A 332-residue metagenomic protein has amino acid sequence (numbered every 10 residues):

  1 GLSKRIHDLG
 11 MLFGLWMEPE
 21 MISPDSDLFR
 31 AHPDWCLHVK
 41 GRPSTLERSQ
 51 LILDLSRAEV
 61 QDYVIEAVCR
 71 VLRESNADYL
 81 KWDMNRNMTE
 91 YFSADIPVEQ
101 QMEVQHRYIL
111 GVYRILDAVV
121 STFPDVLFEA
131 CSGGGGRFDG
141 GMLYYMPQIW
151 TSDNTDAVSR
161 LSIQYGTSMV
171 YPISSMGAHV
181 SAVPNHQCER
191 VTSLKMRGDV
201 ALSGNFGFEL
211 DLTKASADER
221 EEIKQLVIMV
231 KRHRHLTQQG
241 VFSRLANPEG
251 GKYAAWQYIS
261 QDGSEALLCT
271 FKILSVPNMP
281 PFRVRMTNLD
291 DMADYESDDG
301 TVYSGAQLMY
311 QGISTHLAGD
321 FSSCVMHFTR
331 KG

Functional and structural regions predicted by a protein language model:
I6, V64, D83, F128 (+3 more regions): Conserved, mostly hydrophobic/aromatic
L9-F13, N76-D78, P124-V126: Short, well-ordered coil/turn segments that N-cap beta-strands
F13-M17, L80-W82, E129-A130, F208: Hydrophobic faces of well-ordered beta-strands that scaffold small-molecule active sites in alpha/beta enzyme cores
S23-D62, H106-T213: Glycan-recognition surfaces
R57-W82: An active-site-proximal structural segment forming one wall of the substrate-binding cleft that immediately precedes
K195-A246: Catalytic cores of secreted or luminal carbohydrate-active enzymes
N247-D290, H327: Carbohydrate-binding surface patches
L274-G332: C-terminal beta-sandwich/jelly-roll accessory domains of carbohydrate-active enzymes
